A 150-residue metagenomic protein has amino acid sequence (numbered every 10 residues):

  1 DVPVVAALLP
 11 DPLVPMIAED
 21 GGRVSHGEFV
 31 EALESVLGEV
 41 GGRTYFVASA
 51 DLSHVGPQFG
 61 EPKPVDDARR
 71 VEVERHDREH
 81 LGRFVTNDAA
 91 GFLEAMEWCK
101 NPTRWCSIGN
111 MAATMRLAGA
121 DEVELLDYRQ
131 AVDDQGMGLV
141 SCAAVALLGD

Functional and structural regions predicted by a protein language model:
D1-R43, V55-D150: Flexible, D/E/H-enriched segments
Y45-V47: Hydrophobic "anchor" residues on beta-strands that sit immediately upstream of conserved functional sites
S49-S53: Catalytic metal-binding/acid-base residues of hydrolase active sites
